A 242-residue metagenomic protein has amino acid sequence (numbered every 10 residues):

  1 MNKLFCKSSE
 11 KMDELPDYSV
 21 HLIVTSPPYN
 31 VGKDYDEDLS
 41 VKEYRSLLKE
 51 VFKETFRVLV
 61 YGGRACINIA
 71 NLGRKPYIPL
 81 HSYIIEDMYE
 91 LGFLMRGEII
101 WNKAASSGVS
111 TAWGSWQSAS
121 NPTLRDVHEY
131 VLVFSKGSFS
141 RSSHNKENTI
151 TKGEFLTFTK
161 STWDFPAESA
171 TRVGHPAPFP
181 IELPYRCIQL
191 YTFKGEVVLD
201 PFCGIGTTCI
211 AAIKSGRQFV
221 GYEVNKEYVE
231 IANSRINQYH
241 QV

Functional and structural regions predicted by a protein language model:
M1-I231, N237, Q241: Core catalytic lobe of class I
